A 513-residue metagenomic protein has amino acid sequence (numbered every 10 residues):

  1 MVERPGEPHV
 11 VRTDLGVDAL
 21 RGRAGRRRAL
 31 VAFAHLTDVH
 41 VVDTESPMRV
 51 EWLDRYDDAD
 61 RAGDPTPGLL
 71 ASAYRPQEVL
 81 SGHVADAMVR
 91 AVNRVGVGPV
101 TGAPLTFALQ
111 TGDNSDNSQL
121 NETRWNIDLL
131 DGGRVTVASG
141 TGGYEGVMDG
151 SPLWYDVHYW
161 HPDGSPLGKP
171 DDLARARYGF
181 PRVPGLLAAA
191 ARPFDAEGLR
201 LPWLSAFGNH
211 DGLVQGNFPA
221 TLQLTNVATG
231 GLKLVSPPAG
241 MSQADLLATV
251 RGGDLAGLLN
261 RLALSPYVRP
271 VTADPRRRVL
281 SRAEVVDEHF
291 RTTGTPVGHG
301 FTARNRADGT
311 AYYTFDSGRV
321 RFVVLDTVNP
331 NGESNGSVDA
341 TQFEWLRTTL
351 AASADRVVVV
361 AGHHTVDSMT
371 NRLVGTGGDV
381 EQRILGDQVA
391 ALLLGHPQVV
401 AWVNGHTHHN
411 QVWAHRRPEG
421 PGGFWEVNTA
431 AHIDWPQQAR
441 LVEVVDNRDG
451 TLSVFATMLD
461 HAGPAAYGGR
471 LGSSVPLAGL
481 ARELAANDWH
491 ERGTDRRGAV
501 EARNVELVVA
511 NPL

Functional and structural regions predicted by a protein language model:
M1-V100, T106-F107, G150-L187, S205 (+3 more regions): Metal-dependent phosphoesterase/phosphodiesterase active-site architecture
A29, Q110-G133, V137-V147, A190-R192 (+3 more regions): Active-site-adjacent structural elements in enzyme catalytic domains
L30, L105, R200, D355-V357 (+1 more regions): A general structural motif
T37, G112-D113, G208, G362 (+1 more regions): Active-site flanking residues adjacent to catalytic metal/cofactor-binding acidic residues
D43, D116-S118, D211-Q215, N331-G332 (+3 more regions): Active-site environment of divalent metal-dependent phosphoester hydrolases
Q110-D131, V214-A228, T370-V374, Q411-E419: Metal-dependent catalytic neighborhoods of phosphoester/phosphodiester hydrolases
G179-R200, L385-Q398: Catalytic-core regions built around general acid/base machinery
N329-E344, A351-V403: Active-site-proximal segments of metal-dependent phosphoesterases and phosphodiesterases across multiple
